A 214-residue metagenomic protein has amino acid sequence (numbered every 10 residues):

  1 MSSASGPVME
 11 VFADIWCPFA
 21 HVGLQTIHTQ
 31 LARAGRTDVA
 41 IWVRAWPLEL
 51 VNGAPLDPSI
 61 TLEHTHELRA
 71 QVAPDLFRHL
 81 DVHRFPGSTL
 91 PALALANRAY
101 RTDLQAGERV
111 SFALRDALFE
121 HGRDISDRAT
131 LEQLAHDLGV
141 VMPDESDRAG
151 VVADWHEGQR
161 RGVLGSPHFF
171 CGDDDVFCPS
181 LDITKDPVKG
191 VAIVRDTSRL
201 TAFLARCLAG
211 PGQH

Functional and structural regions predicted by a protein language model:
M1: N-terminal [4Fe-4S]-dependent radical SAM core
A4-P18, G23-I27, I41-W42: Short active-site neighborhood of thiol/selenol oxidoreductases, capturing the structured segment around
F12-W16, L68, V140-P143: N-terminal start-of-chain detector that recognizes signal peptides and the immediate post-cleavage beginning
V22-F119, A202-H214: Structural alpha/beta surface segment adjacent to cysteine/selenocysteine redox centers across thiol/disulfide enzymes
G23-L31, A113-H214: C-terminal cap of thioredoxin/glutaredoxin-like
